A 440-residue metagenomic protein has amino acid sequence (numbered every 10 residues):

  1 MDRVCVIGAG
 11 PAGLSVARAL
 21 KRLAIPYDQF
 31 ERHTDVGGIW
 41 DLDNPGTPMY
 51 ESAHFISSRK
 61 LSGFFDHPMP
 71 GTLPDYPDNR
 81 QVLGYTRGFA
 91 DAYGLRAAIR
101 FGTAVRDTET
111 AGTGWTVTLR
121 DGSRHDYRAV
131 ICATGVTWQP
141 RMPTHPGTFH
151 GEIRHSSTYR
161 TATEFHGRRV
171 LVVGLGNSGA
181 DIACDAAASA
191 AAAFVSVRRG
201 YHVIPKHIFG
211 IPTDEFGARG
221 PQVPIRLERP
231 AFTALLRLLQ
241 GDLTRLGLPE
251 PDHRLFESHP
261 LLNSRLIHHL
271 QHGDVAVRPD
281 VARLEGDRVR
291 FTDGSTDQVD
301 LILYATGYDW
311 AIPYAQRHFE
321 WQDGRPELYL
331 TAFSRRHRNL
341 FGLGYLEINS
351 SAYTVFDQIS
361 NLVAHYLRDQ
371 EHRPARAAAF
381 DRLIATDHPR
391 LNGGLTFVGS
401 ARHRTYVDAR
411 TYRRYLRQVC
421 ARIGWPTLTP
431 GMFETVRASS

Functional and structural regions predicted by a protein language model:
D2-F55, P68-S178, C184-Y201, K206-H207 (+3 more regions): Flavin (primarily FAD) cofactor-binding/catalytic cores of flavoenzymes
L61-S62: Active-site segment of extracytoplasmic enzymes that catalyze sulfate/phosphate-ester chemistry
R154-S157, T386-L391: Non-catalytic, mobile gating and regulatory segments of ester bond hydrolases
G210: Short, surface-exposed amphipathic charged segments that create phosphate/polyanion-binding patches used for binding
G217-A218: Conformationally flexible catalytic loops at phosphate/diphosphate-handling active centers
H372-T386: Extended, charge-rich low-complexity interaction segments
A379-F380, H388, G393-F397: Short, structured protein-protein interaction patches enriched in aromatics and acidic/basic residues, typified by
